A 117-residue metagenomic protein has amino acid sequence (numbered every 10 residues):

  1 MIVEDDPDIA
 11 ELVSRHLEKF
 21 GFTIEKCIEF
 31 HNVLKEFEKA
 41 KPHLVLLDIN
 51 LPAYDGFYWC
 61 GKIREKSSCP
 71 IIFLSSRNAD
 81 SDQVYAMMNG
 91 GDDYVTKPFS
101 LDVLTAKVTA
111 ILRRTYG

Functional and structural regions predicted by a protein language model:
M1-Y116: N-terminal/domain-start alpha-helical segments
